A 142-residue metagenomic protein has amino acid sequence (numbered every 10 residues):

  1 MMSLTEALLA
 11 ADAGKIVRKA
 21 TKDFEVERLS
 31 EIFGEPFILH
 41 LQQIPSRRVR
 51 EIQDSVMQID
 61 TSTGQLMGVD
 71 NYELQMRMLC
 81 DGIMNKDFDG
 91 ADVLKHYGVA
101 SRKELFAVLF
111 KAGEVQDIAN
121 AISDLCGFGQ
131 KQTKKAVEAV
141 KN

Functional and structural regions predicted by a protein language model:
M1-T21: Extended acidic low-complexity intrinsically disordered regions
K19-G34: Short acidic-hydrophobic surface loop/beta-edge motif
E31-N142: Short, surface-exposed, charged amphipathic helix/loop patches that serve as local interaction elements
